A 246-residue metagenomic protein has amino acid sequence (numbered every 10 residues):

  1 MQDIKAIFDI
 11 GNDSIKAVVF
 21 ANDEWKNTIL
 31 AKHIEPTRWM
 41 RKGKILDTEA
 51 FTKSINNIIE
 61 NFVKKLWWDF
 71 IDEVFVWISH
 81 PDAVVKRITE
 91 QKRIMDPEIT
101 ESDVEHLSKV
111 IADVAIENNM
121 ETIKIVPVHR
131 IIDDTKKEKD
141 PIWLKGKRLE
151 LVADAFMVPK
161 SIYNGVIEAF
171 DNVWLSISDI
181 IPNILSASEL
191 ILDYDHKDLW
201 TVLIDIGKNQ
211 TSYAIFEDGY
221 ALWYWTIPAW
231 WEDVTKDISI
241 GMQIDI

Functional and structural regions predicted by a protein language model:
M1-V74, I78-V202, Y220-L222, W231 (+1 more regions): Nucleotide/phosphate-binding catalytic cleft detector across ATP-hydrolyzing and phosphate-transferring enzymes
L199-S239: Glycine-rich phosphate-binding loop of actin/hexokinase-like ATP-binding domains
I240-I246: Active-site core segments that coordinate phosphate-bearing ligands/cofactors across diverse enzyme families
